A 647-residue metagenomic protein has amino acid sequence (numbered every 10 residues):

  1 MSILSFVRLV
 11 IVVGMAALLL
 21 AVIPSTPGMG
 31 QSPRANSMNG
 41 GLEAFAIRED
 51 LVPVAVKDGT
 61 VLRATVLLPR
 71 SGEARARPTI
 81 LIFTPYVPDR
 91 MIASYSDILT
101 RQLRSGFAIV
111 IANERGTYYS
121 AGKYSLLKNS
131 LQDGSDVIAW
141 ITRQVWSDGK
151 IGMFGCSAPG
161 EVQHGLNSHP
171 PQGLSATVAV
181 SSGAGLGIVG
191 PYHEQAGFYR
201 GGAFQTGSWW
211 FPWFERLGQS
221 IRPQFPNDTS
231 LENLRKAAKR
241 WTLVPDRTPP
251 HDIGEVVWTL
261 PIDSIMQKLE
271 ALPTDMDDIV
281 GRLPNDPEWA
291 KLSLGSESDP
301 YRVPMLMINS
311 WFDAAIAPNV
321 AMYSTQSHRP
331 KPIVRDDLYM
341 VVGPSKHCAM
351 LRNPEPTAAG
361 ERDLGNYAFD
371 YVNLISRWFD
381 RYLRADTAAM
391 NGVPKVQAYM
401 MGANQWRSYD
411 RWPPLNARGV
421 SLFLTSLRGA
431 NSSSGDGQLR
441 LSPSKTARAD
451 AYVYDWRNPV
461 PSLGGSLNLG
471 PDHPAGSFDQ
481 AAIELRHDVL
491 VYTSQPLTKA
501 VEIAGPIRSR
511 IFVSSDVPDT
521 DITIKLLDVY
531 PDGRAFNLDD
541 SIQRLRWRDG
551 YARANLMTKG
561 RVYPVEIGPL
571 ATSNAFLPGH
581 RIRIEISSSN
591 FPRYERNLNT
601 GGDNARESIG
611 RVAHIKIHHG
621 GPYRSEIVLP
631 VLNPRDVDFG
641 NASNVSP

Functional and structural regions predicted by a protein language model:
Q31-P33, R48, P53, V334 (+4 more regions): Glycine/threonine-rich phosphate-binding loop and adjacent beta-strand/alpha-helix elements that clamp
N36-R75, T493-K499, M557: N-terminal cap/lid segment of alpha/beta-hydrolase-fold proteins
S71-T142, P191-Y192, F198, L351-D363 (+5 more regions): Cap/lid segment of the alpha/beta-hydrolase catalytic domain
S96, R104, S168-P300: Accessory cap/linker subdomain of secreted extracellular hydrolases
W146-S157: Alpha/beta-hydrolase fold nucleophile elbow
G155-G165: Glycine-rich nucleophile elbow surrounding the catalytic serine of serine-hydrolase chemistry
M307-N309: Short beta-strand/loop motif that positions the catalytic acidic residue of the alpha/beta-hydrolase fold
A314-V320: Conserved alpha/beta-hydrolase "acid-adjacent" motif
